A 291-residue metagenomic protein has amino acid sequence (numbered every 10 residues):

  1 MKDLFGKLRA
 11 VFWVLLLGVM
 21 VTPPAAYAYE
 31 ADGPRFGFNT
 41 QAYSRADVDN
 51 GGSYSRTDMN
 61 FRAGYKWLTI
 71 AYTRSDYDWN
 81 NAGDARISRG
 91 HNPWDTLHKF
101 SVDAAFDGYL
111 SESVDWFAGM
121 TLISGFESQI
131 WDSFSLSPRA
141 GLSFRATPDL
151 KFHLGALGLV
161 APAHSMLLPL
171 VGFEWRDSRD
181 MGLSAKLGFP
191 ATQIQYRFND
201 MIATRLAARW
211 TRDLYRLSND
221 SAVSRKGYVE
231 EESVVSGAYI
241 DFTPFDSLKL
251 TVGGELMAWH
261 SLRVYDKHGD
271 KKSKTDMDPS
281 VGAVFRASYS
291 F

Functional and structural regions predicted by a protein language model:
Y29-S135, K226-S236: Transmembrane beta-barrel domains of bacterial outer-membrane proteins
P34-S44, I70-D76, A118-S124, L154-G158 (+4 more regions): Transmembrane beta-barrel strands of outer-membrane/channel proteins
Q41-D49, S75-R86, Y109, T121-Q129 (+5 more regions): Sequence/structural signature of outer-membrane beta-barrel proteins
V48-Y54, W94-T96, F126-F134, G158-L167 (+2 more regions): Solvent-exposed loop/turn segments connecting transmembrane beta-strands in outer-membrane beta-barrel proteins
F61-Y65, A104-G108, F144, W175 (+5 more regions): Residue-level signature of outer-membrane beta-barrel architecture
K66-Y72, E112-W116, P148-L154, D180-L183 (+3 more regions): Repeated loop/turn-to-beta-strand initiation elements of outer-membrane beta-barrel proteins
S75-N92, G188-T243, K249-D270: Outer-membrane beta-barrel translocator/channel fold
L170-R176, I240-D246, D276-F291: Outer-membrane beta-barrel "beta-signal"
